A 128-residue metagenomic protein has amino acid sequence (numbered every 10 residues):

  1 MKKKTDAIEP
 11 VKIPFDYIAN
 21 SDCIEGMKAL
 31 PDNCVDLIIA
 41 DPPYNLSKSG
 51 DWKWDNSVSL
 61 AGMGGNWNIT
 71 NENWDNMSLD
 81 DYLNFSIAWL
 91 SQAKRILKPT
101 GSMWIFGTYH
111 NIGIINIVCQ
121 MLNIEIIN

Functional and structural regions predicted by a protein language model:
M1-N128: S-adenosyl-L-methionine-dependent nucleic acid methyltransferase catalytic domains
